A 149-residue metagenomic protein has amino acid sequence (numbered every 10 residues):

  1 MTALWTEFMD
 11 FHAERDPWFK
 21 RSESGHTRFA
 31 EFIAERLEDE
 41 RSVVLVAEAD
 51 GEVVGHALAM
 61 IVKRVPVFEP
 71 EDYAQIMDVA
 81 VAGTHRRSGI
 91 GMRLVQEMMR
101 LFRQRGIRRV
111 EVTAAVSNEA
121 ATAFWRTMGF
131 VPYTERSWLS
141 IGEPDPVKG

Functional and structural regions predicted by a protein language model:
T6-F32: Conserved GNAT-fold acetyl-CoA-binding loop/helix
A30-V46, Q75: A short helix-loop-beta-strand connector motif used in the catalytic cores of GNAT acetyltransferases and, in some
V44-V46, E52-I61, Q75, A80: Conserved beta-strand in the GNAT
M60, E69-G83, E135-W138: Conserved acetyl-CoA binding element of GNAT-fold acetyltransferases
D78-V81, R87-R100, Q104, A123 (+1 more regions): Conserved acetyl-CoA-binding loop-helix of GNAT-fold acetyltransferases
E97, V112-A121, W138-G142: Conserved beta-strand-loop-alpha-helix junction that forms the acyl-donor binding cleft
F102-T113: Conserved GNAT acetyl-CoA-binding A-motif
I107, R126-E135: Conserved acetyl-CoA-binding loop of GNAT-fold acetyltransferases
